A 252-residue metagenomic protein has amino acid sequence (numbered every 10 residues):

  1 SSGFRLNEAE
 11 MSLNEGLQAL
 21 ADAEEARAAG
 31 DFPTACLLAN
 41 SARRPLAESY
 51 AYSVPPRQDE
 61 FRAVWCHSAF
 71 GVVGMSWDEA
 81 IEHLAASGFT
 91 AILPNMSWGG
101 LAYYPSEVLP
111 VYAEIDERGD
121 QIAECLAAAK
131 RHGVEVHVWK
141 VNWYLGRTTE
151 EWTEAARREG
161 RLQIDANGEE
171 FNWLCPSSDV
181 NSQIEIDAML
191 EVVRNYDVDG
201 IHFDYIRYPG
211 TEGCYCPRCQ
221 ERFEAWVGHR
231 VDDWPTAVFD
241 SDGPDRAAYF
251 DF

Functional and structural regions predicted by a protein language model:
S1-L20: Amphipathic, heptad-repeat alpha-helical segments
E24-W65: Long amphipathic alpha-helical scaffold segments
D59-R62, H137-Y196, G213, W234-A247: Active-site-adjacent "subsite" loops/lids of carbohydrate-active enzymes
E60-C66, I92-P94, V136-V138, I201-D204: Hydrophobic faces of well-ordered beta-strands that scaffold small-molecule active sites in alpha/beta enzyme cores
H67-G71, S97-G99, V141-L145, Y205-Y208: Active-site beta-loop-alpha junctions enriched in small/polar residues
A69-A86, V180-V192: Short, acidic/polar
S76-A102, N195-G200: Catalytic domains of carbohydrate-active enzymes, especially glycoside hydrolases
I81, W98-Y144, F252: Aromatic-lined substrate-binding rim segments of carbohydrate-active enzymes
